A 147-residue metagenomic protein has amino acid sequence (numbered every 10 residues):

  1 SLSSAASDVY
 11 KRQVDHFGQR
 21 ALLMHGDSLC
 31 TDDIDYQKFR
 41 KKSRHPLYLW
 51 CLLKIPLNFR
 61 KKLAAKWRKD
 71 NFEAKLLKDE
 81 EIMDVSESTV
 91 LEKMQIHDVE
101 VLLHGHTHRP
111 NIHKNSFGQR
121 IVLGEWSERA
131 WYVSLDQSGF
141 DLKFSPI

Functional and structural regions predicted by a protein language model:
S1-Y10: Single conserved hydrophobic/aromatic residue that forms the stacking wall/gate of nucleotide- or nucleobase-binding
A5-A6, A21, A64-A65, A74 (+1 more regions): A sequence-composition feature that detects small, non-aromatic residues
A6, P46-Y48, A64, L76 (+2 more regions): Short alpha-helical interface elements
K11-V14, E125-R129, I147: Short, acidic/turn-prone active-site loops that include or flank metal/cofactor- and phosphate-binding residues
R20-L22, D27, D33-F39, D84-K143: Conserved beta-sheet core of the metallophosphoesterase superfamily
M24-V85: Active-site-proximal loop/helix segment associated with metal-binding centers of metalloenzymes
